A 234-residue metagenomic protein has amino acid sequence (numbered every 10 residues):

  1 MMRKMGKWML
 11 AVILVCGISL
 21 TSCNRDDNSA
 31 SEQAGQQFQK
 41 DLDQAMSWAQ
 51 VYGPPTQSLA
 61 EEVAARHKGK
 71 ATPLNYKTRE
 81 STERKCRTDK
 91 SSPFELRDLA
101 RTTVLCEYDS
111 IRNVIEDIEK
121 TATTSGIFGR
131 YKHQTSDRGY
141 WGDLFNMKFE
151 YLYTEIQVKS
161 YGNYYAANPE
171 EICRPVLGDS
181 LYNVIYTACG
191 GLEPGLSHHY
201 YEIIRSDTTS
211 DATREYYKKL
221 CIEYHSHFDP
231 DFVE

Functional and structural regions predicted by a protein language model:
M1-L10: Bacterial N-terminal signal peptides that target proteins for export
K4, Q33-D43, S47, E61 (+6 more regions): Polar/charged alpha-helical tracts
I13-C16: Repetitive helical segments and hydrophobic/amphipathic motifs
S19-S22: C-terminal motif of bacterial Sec signal peptides marking the signal peptidase cleavage site
N24-D26: Bacterial signal peptide processing site
N28-S29, Q157: Intrinsically disordered, low-complexity regions of eukaryotic proteins
S29-C86: Intrinsically disordered, low-complexity polar/charged tails and linkers
C86-E234: Long beta-strand-rich cores associated with HINT superfamily self-processing modules
